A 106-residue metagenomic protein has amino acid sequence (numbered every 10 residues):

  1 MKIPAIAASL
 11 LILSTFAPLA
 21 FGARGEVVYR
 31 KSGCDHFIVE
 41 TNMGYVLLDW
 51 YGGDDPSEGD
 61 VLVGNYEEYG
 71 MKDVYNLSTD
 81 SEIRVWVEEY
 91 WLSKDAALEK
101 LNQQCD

Functional and structural regions predicted by a protein language model:
T15-A17: N-terminal signal peptide c-region/cleavage motif recognized by signal peptidases
F21-S32: Structural detector for short beta-strands of small beta-barrel domains
G33-V39: Short aromatic-glycine-enriched beta-strand elements
Y45-G52: Short alpha-helix capping/helix-loop boundary micro-motifs
E58-G59: Loop/turn positions that initiate beta-strands
E68-S78: Short, Lys/Arg- and Gly-enriched loop/turn segments at beta-strand edges
L77-D106: Short peripheral tails and domain-boundary helices/loops at the edges of structured domains
